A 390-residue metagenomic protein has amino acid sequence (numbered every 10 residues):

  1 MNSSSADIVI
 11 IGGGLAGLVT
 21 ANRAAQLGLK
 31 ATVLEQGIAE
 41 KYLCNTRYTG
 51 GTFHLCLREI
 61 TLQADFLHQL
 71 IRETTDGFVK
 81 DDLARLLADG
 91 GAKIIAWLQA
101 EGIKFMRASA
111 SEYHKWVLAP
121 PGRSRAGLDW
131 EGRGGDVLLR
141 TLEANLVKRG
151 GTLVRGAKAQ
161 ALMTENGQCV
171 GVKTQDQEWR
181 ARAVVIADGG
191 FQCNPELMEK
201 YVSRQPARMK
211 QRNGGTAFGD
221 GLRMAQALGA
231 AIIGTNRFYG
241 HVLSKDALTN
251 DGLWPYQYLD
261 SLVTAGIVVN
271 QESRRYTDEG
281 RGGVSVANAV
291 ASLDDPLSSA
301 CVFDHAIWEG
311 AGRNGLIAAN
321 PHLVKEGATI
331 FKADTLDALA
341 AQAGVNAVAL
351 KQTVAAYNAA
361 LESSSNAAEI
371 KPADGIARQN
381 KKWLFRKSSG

Functional and structural regions predicted by a protein language model:
I8-V33: N-terminal Rossmann-like FAD-binding beta1-loop-alpha1 element of flavoenzymes
A16, A39, R274: Conserved Rossmann-like nucleotide-cofactor binding loop
Q26-T46: Glycine-rich FAD pyrophosphate-binding loop
K41, T46, F78-A84, W97-Y113 (+2 more regions): A short alpha-helix-loop-beta-strand transition element characteristic of N-terminal alpha/beta dinucleotide-binding
Y42, A88-D176, C193-L197, Y239 (+3 more regions): Conserved redox-cofactor binding core of oxidoreductases
T52-L87: Glycine-rich active-site loop/strand segments that organize a redox cofactor
E178-L248: Glycine-rich loop(s) and the adjacent beta-strand/alpha-helix scaffold that form part
F218, L222-M224, A231-V345, A349: An anion/pyrophosphate-binding glycine-rich loop and adjacent beta-alpha core in soluble alpha-beta enzymes
